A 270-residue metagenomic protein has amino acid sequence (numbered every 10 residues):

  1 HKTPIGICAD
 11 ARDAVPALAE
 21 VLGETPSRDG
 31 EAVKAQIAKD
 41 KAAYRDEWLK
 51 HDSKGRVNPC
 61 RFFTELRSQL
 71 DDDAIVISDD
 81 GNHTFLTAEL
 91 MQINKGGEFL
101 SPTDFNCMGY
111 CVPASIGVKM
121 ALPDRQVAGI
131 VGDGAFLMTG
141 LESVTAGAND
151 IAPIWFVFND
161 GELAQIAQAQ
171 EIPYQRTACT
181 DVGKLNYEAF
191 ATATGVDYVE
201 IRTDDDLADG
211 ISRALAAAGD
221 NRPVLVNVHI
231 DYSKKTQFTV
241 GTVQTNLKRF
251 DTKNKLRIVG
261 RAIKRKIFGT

Functional and structural regions predicted by a protein language model:
H1-A35, I211-L215: Glycine-rich, acidic loop regions that bind phosphate or pyrophosphate groups
H1-G6, G97-P102, M138, A167-C179 (+3 more regions): Short beta-alpha connecting loops at secondary-structure transitions that line or flank enzyme active sites
A38-P113, V118: Active-site diphosphate/adenylate-binding microenvironment
K41, D80-N82, D160-E162, H229-K234: Glycine-rich beta-alpha junction loops
H83-L163: Thiamine diphosphate
K184-Y187, T192-Y232: Glycine-rich ThDP/TPP pyrophosphate-binding loop and its adjacent helix/strand module within ThDP-dependent enzymes
A216-T270: Glycine/aspartate-rich loop-and-adjacent alpha/beta segment that forms the canonical ThDP
